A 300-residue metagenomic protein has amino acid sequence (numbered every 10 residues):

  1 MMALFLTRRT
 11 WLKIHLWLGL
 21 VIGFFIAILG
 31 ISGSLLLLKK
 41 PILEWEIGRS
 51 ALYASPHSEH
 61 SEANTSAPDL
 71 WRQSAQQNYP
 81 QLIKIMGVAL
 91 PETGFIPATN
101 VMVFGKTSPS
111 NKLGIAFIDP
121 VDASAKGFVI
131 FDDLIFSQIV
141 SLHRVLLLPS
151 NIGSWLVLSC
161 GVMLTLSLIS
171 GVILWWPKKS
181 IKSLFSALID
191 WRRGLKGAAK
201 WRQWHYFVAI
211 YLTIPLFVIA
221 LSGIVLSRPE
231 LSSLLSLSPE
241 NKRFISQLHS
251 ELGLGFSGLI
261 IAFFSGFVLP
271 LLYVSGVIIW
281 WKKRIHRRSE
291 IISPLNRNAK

Functional and structural regions predicted by a protein language model:
M1-K300: Conserved histidines in hydrophobic membrane contexts and catalytic metal-binding motifs
